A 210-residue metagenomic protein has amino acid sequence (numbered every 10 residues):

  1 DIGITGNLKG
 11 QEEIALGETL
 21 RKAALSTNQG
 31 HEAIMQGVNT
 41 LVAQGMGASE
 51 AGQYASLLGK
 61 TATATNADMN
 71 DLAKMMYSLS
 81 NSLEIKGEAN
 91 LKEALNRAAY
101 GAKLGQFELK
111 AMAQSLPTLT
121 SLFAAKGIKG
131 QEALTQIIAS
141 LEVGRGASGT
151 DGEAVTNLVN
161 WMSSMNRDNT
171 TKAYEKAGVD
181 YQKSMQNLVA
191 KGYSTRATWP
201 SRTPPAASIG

Functional and structural regions predicted by a protein language model:
D1-K74, N81-E93, A102-A113, K126-Q131 (+1 more regions): A short, structural motif
L57, Y77-S78, V159-M162: Amphipathic alpha-helical scaffolding segments
M75, A94-R97, Q136, N157: Alpha-helical scaffold elements adjacent to nucleotide-binding pockets in ATP/GTP-utilizing enzyme cores
E84-E88, L122-G127, S164-T170, A207-G210: A short, terminal or domain-edge coil/loop segment
F107-S115, A125-W199: Extended amphipathic alpha-helical segments with heptad-repeat/coiled-coil character used for oligomerization, fusion
T195-I209: Cationic, amphipathic, low-complexity alpha-helical segments enriched in hydrophobics plus arginine/proline
